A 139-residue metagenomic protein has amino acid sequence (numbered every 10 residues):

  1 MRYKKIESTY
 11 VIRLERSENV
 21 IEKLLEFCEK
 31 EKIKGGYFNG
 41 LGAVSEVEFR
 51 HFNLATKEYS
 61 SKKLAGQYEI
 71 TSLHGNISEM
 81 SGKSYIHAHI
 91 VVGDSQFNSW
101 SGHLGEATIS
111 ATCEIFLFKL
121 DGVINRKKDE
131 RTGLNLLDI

Functional and structural regions predicted by a protein language model:
M1-H87, V91-I139: N-terminal intrinsically disordered, cationic/polar leader segments that include organellar targeting peptides
